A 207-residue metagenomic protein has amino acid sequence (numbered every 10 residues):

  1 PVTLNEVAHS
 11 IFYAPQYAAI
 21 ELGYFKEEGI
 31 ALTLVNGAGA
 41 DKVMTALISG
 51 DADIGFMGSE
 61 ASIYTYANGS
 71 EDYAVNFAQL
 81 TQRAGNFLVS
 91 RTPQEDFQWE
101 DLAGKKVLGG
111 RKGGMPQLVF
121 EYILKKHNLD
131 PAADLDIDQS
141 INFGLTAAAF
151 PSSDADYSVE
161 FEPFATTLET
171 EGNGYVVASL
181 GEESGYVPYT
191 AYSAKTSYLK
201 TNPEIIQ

Functional and structural regions predicted by a protein language model:
P1-N142, A149-S152, D156-P163, N173-L180 (+1 more regions): Short, glycine-/small- and polar/acidic-enriched structural segments that line small-molecule recognition paths
L22-K26, Y189-Q207: Extended ligand-binding regions for polar small-molecule ligands
L168: Short helix- or helix-capping micro-motifs that position conserved polar/aromatic residues at function-defining sites
